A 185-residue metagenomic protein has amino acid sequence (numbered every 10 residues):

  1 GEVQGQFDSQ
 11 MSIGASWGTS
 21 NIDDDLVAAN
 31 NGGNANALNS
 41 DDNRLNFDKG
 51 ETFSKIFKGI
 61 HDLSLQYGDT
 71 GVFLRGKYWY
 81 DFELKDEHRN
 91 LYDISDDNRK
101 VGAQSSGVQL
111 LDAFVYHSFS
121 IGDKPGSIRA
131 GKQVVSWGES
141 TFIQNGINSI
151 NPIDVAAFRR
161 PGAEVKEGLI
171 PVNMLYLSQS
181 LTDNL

Functional and structural regions predicted by a protein language model:
G1-N39, F47, V72-G76: Transmembrane beta-strand segments of Gram-negative outer membrane beta-barrel proteins
V3, N39-N43, F53-G59, S106-L111 (+1 more regions): Residues that define the transmembrane beta-barrel architecture of outer-membrane proteins
F7-S9, L45, G59-L63, L74 (+2 more regions): Generic structural hydrophobic/aromatic packing signal, biased to beta-strands
S12-G14, G18-N21, T52-K55, I60-G68 (+3 more regions): Gram-negative outer-membrane beta-barrel domains
V27-L45, Y92-N98, N151-A156: A solvent-exposed, charged loop/short amphipathic helix patch at secondary-structure junctions
E51-F53, D93-I94: A short linear-motif detector with a strong N-terminal bias
Q66-L185: Outer membrane beta-barrel
